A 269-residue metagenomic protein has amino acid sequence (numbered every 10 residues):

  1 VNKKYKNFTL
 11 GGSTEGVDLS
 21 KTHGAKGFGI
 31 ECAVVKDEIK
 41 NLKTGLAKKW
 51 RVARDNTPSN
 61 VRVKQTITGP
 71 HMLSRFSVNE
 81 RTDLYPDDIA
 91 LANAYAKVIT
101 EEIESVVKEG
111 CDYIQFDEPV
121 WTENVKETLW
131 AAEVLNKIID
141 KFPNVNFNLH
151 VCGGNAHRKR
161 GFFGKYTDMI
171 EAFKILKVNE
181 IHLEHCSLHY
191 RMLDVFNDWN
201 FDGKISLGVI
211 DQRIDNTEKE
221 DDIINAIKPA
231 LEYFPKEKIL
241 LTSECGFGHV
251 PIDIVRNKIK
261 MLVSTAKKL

Functional and structural regions predicted by a protein language model:
V1-L269: Domain-level signal for soluble alpha/beta catalytic cores
